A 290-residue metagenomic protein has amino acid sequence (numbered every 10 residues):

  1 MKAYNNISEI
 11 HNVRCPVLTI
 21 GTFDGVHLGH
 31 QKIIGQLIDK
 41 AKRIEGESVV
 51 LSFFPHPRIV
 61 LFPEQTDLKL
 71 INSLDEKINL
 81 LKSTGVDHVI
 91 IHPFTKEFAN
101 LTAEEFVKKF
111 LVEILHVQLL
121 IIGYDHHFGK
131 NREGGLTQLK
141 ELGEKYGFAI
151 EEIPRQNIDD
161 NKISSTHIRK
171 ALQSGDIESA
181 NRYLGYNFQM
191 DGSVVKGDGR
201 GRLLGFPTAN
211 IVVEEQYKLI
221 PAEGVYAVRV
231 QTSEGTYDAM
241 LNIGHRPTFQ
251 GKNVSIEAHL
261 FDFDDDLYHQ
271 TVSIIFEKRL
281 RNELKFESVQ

Functional and structural regions predicted by a protein language model:
K2-S8, K69, I90: Short acidic-hydrophobic, aromatic-tinged amphipathic segments that line or gate anion-handling sites
E9-L68, S73: N-terminal catalytic cores of NTP/NDP-binding nucleotidyl/phosphoryl-transfer enzymes
H27, L81, L120, A180 (+1 more regions): Residue-level signal for inorganic ion chemistry
L68-K77, L101-V107: Glycine-rich, highly charged phosphate/nucleotide-binding loops
S73-V89: A glycine-rich helix N-cap at a beta->alpha junction
N100-P207, E287: Classical nucleotidyltransferase
G197-Q290: Phosphate/ribose-recognition catalytic cores of enzymes acting on nucleotide-derived substrates
